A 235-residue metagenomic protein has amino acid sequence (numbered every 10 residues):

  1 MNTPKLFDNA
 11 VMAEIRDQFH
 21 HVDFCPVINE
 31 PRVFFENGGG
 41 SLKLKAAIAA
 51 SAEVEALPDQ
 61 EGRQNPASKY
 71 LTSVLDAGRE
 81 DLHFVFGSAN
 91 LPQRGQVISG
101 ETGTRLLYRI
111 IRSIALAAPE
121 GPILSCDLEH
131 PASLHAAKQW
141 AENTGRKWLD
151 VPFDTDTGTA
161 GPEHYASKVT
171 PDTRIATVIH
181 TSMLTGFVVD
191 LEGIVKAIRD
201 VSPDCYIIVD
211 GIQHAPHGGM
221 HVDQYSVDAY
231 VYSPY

Functional and structural regions predicted by a protein language model:
M1-Y235: Pyridoxal 5′-phosphate
